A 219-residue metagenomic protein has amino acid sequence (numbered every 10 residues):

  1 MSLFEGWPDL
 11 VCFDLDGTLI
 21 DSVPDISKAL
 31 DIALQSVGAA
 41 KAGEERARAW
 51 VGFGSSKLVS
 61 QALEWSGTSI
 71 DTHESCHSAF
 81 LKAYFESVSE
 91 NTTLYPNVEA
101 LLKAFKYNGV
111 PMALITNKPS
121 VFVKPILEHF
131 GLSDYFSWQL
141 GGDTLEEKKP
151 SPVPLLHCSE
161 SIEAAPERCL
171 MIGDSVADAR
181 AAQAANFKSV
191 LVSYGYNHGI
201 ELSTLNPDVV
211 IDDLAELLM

Functional and structural regions predicted by a protein language model:
M1-L10, K106, S120, K124-M219: Asp-based, Mg2+/Mn2+-dependent phosphohydrolase catalytic module
S2-A49: Active-site neighborhood of HAD-like aspartate-dependent phosphohydrolases
S27, D31, E44, R48 (+5 more regions): An amphipathic alpha-helix signature
A33-L34, G54-S69, I126, C158-S159: Helix-loop "lid/cap" segments that line or gate small-molecule binding pockets
A39, W65-T68, L132, A164: Helix N-cap/coil-helix junction residues
Q61-A100: Metal-dependent phosphoesterase signature
N97-G109: Catalytic-core regions built around general acid/base machinery
